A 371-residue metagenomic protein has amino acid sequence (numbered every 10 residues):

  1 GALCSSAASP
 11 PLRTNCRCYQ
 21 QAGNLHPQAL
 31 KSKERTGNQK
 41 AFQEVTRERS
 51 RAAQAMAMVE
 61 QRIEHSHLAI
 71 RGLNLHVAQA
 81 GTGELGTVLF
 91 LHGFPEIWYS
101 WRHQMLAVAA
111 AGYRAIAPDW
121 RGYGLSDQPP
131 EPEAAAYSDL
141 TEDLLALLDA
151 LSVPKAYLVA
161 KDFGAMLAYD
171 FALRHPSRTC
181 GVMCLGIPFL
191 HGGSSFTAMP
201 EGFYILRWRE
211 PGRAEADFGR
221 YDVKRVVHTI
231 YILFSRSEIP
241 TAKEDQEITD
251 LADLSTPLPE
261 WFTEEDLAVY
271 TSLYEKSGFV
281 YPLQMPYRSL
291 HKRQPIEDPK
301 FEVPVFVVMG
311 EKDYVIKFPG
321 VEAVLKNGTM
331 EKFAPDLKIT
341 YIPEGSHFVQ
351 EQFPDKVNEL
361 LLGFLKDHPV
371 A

Functional and structural regions predicted by a protein language model:
G1-P11: Extreme N-terminal basic, low-complexity initiation segments that serve as generic localization/processing leaders
C4, C16-C18: Cysteine-centered motifs
Y19-Q21, H26-Q28, Q39, Q43 (+1 more regions): Low-complexity, intrinsically disordered or signal/transmembrane-proximal segments
Q21, S32-R35, R49: Cationic, low-complexity basic patches in intrinsically disordered or flexible, solvent-exposed regions
T46-S66: An N-terminal hydrophobic leader/cap segment in hydrolases
A57-E64, G72-L75, A80, T87 (+4 more regions): Flexible "cap/lid" subdomain of the alpha/beta-hydrolase fold that forms the substrate-access gate
A78-Q128: Conserved HGGG/HGGXW glycine-rich cap/lid loop of the alpha/beta-hydrolase fold
F333-A371: Catalytic active-site module of serine/aspartate enzymes centered on a nucleophile-bearing elbow/loop
